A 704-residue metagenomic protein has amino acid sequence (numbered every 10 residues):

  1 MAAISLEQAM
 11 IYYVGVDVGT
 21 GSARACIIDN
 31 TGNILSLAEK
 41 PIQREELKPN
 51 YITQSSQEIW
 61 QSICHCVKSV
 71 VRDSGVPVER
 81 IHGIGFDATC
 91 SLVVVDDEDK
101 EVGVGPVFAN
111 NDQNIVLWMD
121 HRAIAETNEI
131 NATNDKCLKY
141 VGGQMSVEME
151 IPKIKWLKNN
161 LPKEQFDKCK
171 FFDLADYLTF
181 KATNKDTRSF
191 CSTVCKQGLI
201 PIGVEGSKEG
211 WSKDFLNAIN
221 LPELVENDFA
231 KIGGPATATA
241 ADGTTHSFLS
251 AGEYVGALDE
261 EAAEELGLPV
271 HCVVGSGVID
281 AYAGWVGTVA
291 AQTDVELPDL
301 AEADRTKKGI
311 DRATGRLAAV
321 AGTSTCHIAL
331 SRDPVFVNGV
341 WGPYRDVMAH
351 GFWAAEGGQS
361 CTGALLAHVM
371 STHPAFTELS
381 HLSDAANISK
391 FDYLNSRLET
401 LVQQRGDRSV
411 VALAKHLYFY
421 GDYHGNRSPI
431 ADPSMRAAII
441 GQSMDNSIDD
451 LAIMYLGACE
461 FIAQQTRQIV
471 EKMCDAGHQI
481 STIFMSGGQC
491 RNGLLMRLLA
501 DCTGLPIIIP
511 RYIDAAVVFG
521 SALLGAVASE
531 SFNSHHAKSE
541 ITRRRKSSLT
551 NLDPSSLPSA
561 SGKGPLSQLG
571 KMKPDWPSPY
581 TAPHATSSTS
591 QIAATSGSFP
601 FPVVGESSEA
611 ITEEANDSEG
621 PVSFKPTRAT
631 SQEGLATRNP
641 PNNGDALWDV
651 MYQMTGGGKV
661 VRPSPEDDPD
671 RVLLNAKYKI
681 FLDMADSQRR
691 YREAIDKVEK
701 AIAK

Functional and structural regions predicted by a protein language model:
A2-A9, D259-L268, V278-R316: Conserved phosphate-binding catalytic cores of ATP/NTP-utilizing and phosphoryl-transfer enzymes
A2-E39, E45-E46, Q57, H65 (+6 more regions): Glycine/Thr-rich phosphate-binding loops that ligate phosphate moieties of nucleotide and other phosphorylated ligands
E7-Q8, G75-I81, F108, L138-V141 (+6 more regions): Short helix-terminating capping/connector loops at secondary-structure junctions
V18-T20, T31, C137-Y282, V289 (+2 more regions): Gly/Ser/Thr-rich active-site cleft segment
I63-H82, L161-Q165, F215, I219-L224 (+4 more regions): Phosphate/pyrophosphate-binding loops at sites that engage ATP/ADP/AMP, CoA/4′-phosphopantetheine, polyphosphate
G85-D87, D173-A175, I279, A318-S324 (+1 more regions): Short beta-strand segments
R122-I154, M654, G658: Active-site-proximal helix-loop-helix substrate-binding element of RNase H-like nuclease domains
N134, L161, A182, D186 (+8 more regions): A generic secondary-structure signal for well-formed alpha-helical elements
